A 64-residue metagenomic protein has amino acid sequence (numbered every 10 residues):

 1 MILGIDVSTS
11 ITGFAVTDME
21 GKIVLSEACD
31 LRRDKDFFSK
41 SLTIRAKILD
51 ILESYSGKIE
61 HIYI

Functional and structural regions predicted by a protein language model:
M1-I64: Phosphate- and other anionic-substrate recognition elements at nucleic-acid/protein interfaces
